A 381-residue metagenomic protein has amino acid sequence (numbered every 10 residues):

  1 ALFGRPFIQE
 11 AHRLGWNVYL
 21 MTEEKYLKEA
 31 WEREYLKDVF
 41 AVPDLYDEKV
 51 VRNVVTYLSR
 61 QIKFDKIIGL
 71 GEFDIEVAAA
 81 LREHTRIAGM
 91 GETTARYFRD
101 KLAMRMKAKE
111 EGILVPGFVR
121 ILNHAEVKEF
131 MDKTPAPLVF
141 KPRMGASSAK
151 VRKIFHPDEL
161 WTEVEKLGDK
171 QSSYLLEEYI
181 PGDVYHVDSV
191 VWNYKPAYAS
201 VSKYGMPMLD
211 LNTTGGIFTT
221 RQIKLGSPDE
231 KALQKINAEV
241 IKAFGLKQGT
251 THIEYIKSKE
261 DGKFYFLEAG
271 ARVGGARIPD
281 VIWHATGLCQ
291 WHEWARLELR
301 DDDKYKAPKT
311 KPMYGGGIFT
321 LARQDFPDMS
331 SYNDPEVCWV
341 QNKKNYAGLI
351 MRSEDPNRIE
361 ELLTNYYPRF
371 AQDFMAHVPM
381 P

Functional and structural regions predicted by a protein language model:
A1-T93, E354-N357, E361-P381: ATP-binding N-terminal substructure of ATP-dependent carboxylate-amine bond-forming enzymes
Y57-F64, D132-T134, D169-K170: Glycine-rich phosphate-binding loop signature in dinucleotide/nucleotide-binding domains
E83-K150: A conserved helix-loop-beta module that forms one wall/lid of the active-site cleft in ATP-utilizing catalytic domains
L114-P116, K133, P137-F140, A149-H186 (+4 more regions): Conserved ATP-binding module of the ATP-grasp superfamily
I121, V151-H156, V190-W192, M351-R352: Short beta-strand-to-turn element immediately C-terminal to the catalytic PLP-Schiff-base lysine in fold type I
D158, E178-L246, T250, K257 (+2 more regions): ATP-dependent carboxylate/phosphate-activation module, predominantly the ATP-grasp catalytic core and closely related
E293-P381: Peripheral (often C-terminal) accessory segments that flank ATP-dependent C-N-forming ligase machineries
